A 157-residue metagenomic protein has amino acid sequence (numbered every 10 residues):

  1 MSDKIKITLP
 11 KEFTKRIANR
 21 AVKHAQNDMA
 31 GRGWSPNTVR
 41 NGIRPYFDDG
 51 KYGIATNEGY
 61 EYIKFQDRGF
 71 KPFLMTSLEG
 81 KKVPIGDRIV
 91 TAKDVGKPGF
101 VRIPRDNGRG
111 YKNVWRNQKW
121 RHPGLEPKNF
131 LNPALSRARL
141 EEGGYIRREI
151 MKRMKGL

Functional and structural regions predicted by a protein language model:
M1-L157: Short, Lys/Arg-rich flexible segments
